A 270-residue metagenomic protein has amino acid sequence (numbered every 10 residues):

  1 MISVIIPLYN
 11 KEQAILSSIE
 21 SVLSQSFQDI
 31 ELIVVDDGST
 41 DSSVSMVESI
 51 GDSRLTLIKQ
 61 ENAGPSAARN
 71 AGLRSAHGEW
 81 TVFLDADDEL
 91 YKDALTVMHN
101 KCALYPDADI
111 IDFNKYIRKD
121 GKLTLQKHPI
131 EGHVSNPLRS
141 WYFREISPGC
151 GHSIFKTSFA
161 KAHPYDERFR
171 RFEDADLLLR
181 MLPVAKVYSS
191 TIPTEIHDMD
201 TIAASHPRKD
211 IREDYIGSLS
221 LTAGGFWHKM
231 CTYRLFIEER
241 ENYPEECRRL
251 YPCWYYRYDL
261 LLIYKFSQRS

Functional and structural regions predicted by a protein language model:
M1-S3, S21, E31, D176: Cell-envelope/extracellular polymer assembly enzymes that use nucleotide-activated donors
K11-S24: Short, well-formed alpha-helical segments that are part of the catalytic scaffolds of diverse glycosyltransferases
S21, D36-S45, A63, D85: A conserved acidic beta->alpha catalytic loop
Q60-A76: Glycine-rich, basic loop-to-helix element that forms the pyrophosphate-binding segment of sugar-nucleotide handling
T81: Short aromatic/hydrophobic "clamp" motif used to bind/position activated sugar donors
Y91-P164, G225: Flexible acidic/His/Gly-enriched loops in nucleotide-sugar-dependent glycosyltransferase catalytic domains
G132-I211, Y215: Conserved nucleotide-sugar donor-binding catalytic segment
T191-S270: C-terminal subregions of glycosyltransferases and related glycan-biosynthesis enzymes
